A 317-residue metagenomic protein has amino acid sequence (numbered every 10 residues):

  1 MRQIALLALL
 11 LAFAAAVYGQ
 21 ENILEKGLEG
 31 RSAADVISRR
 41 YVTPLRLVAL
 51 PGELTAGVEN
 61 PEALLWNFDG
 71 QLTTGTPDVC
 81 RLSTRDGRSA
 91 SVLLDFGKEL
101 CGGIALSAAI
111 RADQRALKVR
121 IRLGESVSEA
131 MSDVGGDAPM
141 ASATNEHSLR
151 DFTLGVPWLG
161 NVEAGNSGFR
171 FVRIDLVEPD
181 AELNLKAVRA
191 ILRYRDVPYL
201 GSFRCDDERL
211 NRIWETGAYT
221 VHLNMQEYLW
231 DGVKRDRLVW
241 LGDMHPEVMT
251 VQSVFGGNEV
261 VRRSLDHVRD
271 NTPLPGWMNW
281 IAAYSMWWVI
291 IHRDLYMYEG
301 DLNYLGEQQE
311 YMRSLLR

Functional and structural regions predicted by a protein language model:
I4-F13: Sec-dependent N-terminal signal peptides
A15-G19: Sec/Tat signal peptide C-region and signal peptidase I cleavage site
Q20-Y228, D243, E259-V261, N303: Extracellular/oxidizing-compartment recognition motifs
L93-F96, V162, Y228-W240, P273-S285 (+1 more regions): Solvent-exposed loop and edge beta-strand segments that line ligand/cofactor-binding and catalytic clefts
K118-S126, L241-D266, Q308-R317: Carboxylate/His-rich catalytic cores and anion/metal-binding grooves
S167, L238-D243, G256, N279-I290 (+2 more regions): Aromatic- and histidine-enriched alpha-helix N-cap/loop-to-helix transition segments that scaffold the rims
W214, A218-Y228, F255-G276, E310-R317: Long, well-ordered core segments of solenoidal/helical folds
P246-F255, W288-Y304: Well-ordered alpha-helical scaffold segments within catalytic/enzyme domains
